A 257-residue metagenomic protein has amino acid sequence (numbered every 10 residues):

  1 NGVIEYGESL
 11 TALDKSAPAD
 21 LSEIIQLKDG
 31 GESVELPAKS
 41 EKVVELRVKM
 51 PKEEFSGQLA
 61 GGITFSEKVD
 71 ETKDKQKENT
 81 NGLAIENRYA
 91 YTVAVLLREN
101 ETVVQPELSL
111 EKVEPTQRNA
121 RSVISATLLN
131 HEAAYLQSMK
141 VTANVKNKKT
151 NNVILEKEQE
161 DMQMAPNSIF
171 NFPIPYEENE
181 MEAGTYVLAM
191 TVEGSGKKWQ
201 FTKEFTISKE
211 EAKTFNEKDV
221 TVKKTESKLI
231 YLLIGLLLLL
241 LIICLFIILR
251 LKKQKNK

Functional and structural regions predicted by a protein language model:
N1-D14, P18-K75: Ligand-binding face of N-terminal immunoglobulin V-set domains in extracellular IgSF glycoproteins
V43-E45, A60, A90-A94, V123 (+2 more regions): Broad gene-expression machinery/nucleic-acid interaction feature
L46, G61-F65, V95, S125-L129 (+1 more regions): Buried hydrophobic-core signal for structured, non-transmembrane domains
M50-E53, N81, N130: Short helix-to-loop capping/linker segments positioned immediately adjacent to catalytic or ligand/cofactor-binding
Q58-A60, G82, E86-A94, S138 (+2 more regions): Short edge beta-strand segments in beta-sheet-rich domains
E67-R98: A eukaryote-biased signal for short, well-structured alpha-helical docking elements
E101-L233: Membrane-proximal extracellular "stem/stalk" segments of glycoproteins immediately N-terminal to a transmembrane helix
I234-K257: C-terminal membrane-anchoring or membrane-association module
